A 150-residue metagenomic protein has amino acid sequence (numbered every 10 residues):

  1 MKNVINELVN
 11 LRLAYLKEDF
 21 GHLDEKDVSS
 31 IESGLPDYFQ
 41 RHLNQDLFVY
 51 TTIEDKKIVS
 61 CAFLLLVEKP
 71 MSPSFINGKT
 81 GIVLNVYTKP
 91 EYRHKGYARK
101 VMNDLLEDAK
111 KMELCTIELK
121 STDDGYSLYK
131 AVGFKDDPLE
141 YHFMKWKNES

Functional and structural regions predicted by a protein language model:
M1-N10: A short beta-loop-alpha structural element at the N-terminal edge of CoA-dependent acyl/N-acetyltransferase catalytic
L16-Y38: Conserved GNAT-fold acetyl-CoA-binding loop/helix
D37-T51: A short helix-loop-beta-strand connector motif used in the catalytic cores of GNAT acetyltransferases and, in some
T51, K57-L66, I82, Y87: Conserved beta-strand in the GNAT
L66-S72, I76, E118-K120, K130 (+1 more regions): Conserved catalytic-core motifs of GNAT/GCN5-like acyltransferases
Y92-D104: Conserved acetyl-CoA pyrophosphate-binding loop and the N-cap/start of the following alpha-helix in GNAT-like
M102, A109-S121: Conserved GNAT acetyl-CoA-binding A-motif
